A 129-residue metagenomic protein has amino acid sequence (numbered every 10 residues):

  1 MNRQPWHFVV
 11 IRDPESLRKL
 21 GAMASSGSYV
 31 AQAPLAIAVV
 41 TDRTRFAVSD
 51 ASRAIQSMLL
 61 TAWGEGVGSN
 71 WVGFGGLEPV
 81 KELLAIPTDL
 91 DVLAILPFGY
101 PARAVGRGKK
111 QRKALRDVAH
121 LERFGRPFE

Functional and structural regions predicted by a protein language model:
M1-E129: Acidic, surface-exposed loops and disordered segments
